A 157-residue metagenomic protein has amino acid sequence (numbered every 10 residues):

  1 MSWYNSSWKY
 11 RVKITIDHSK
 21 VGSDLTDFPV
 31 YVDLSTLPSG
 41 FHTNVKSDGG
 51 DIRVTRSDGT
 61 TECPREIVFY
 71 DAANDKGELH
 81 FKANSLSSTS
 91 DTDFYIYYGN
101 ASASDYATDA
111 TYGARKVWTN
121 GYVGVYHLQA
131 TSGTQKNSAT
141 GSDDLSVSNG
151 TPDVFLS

Functional and structural regions predicted by a protein language model:
M1-A130: Alpha-mannosidase-like glycoside hydrolase catalytic domains involved in N-glycan trimming, generalizing to other
H127-S157: Short, tryptophan-glycine- and acidic/Ser/Thr-enriched carbohydrate-recognition patches
